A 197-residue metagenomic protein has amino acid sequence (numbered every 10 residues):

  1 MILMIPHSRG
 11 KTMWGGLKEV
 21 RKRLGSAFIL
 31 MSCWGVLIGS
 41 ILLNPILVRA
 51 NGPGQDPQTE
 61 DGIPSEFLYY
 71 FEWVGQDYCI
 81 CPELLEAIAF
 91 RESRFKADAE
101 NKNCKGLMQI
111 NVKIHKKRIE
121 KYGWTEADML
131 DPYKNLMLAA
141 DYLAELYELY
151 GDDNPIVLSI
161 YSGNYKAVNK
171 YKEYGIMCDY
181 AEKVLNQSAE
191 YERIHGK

Functional and structural regions predicted by a protein language model:
M1-G10: N-terminal targeting leaders characterized by basic, low-complexity, disordered sequences that direct proteins
P6, G15-G16, L84: N-terminal basic, low-structured, amphipathic or hydrophobic segments
G10-W34: N-terminal Sec-pathway targeting helices
G39-N51: Membrane-interface motif at the C-terminal end of an N-terminal transmembrane signal
V48-K197: Catalytic glycan-binding domains that act on GlcNAc-containing polysaccharides
